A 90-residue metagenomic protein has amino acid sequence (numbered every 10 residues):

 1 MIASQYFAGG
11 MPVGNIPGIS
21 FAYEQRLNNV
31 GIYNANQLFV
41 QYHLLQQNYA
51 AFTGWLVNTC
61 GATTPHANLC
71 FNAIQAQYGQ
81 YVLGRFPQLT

Functional and structural regions predicted by a protein language model:
M1-T90: C-terminal extensions
